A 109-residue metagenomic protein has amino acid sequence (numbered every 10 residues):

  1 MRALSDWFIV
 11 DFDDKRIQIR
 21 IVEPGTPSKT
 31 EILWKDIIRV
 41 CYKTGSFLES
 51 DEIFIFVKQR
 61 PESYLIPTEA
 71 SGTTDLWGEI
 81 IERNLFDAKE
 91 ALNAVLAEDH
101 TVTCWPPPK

Functional and structural regions predicted by a protein language model:
M1-W7: Extreme N-terminal tail/first-helix region
R2, D13-T44: Phosphoinositide-binding peripheral membrane targeting modules
W7-D13, F56-V57: Short, exposed beta-strand/loop patches in secreted or surface proteins that constitute
S28, I38-K109: Acidic, Ser/Thr- and proline-rich intrinsically disordered linker/docking segments of eukaryotic scaffolds
